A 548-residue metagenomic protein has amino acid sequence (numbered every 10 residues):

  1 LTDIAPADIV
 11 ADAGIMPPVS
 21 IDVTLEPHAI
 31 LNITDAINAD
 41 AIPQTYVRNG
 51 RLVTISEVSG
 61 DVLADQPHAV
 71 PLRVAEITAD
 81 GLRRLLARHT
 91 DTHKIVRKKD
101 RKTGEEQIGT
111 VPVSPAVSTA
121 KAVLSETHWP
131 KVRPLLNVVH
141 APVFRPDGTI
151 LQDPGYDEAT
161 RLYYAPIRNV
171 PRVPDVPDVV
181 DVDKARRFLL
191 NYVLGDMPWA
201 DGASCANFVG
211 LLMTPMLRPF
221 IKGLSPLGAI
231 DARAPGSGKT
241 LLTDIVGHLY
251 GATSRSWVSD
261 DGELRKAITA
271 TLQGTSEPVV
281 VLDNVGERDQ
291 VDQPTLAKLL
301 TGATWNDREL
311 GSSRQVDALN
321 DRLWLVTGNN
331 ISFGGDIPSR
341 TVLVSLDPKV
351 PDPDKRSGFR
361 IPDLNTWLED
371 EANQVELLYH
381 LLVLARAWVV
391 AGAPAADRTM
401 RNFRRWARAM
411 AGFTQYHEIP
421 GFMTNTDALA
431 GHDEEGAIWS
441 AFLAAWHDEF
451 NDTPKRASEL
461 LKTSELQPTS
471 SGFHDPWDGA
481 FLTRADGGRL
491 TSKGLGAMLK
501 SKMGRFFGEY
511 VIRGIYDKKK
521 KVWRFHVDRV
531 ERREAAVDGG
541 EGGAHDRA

Functional and structural regions predicted by a protein language model:
L1-A203, G210, F220, A267-G274 (+4 more regions): N-terminal nucleic-acid engagement/recognition segments and initiation subdomains in replication, restriction
T160-V182, L189-Y192, V316-R322, I331 (+1 more regions): Phosphate-sensing "switch" segment of ASCE/P-loop ATPases
N207-R218, D244-H248, K298, L343: Contiguous, well-ordered alpha-helical segments that form the cores/surfaces of helical PPI scaffolds
I221, G247-S259, A303, G504-F507: Post-Walker A helix-loop "phosphate-sensing" segment adjacent to the P-loop in P-loop NTPases
D231-A234, L241, A252-T253, R265-A270 (+5 more regions): DNA transaction DNA-binding modules
T253, S276-P278, A303, N320-L323 (+1 more regions): Short glycine-/polar-rich loops that comprise or flank the Walker A/P-loop and associated switch/sensor motifs
Q273, R308-T327: AAA+/SF3 P-loop NTPase mechanochemical coupling elements
Q293-V316: Conserved catalytic/switch belt of AAA+ P-loop NTPases
